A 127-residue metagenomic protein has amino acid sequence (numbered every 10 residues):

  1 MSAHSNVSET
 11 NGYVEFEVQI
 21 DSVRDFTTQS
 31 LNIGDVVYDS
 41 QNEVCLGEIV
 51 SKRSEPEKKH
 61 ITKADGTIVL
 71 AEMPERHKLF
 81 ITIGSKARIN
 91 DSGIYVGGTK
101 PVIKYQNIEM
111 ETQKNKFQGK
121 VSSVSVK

Functional and structural regions predicted by a protein language model:
M1-K127: Beta-strand/loop-dominated core regions that host nucleotide or nucleotide-derived cofactor-binding catalytic loops
